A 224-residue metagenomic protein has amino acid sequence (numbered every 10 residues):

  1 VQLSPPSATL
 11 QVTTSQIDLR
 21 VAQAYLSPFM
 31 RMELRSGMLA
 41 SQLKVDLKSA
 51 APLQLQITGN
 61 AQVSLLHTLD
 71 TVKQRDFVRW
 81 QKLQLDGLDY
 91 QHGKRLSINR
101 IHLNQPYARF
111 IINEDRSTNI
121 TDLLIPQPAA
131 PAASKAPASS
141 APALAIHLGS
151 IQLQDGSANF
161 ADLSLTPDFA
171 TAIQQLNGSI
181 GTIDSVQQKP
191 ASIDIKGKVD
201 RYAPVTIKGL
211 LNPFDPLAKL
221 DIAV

Functional and structural regions predicted by a protein language model:
V1, S192-D200, G209: Short beta-strand segments that buttress and anchor functional surface loops
Q2, K44-A50, D86-G93, I111 (+2 more regions): Short beta-strand micro-motifs enriched in acidic
L3, L19, L26, M30-M38 (+2 more regions): Secondary-structure transition motifs
P5-S7, M38, A203-T206, L217-A218: Outer-membrane beta-barrel translocator/receptor signature
Q16-Q23, V224: Short, proline-centered helix/strand-breaking motifs
Y25-F29, S41-L43, Q84-L85, S179 (+2 more regions): Short structured motifs
A218-V224: Short, intrinsically disordered, charge-balanced linker/junction segments flanking boundaries in proteins
